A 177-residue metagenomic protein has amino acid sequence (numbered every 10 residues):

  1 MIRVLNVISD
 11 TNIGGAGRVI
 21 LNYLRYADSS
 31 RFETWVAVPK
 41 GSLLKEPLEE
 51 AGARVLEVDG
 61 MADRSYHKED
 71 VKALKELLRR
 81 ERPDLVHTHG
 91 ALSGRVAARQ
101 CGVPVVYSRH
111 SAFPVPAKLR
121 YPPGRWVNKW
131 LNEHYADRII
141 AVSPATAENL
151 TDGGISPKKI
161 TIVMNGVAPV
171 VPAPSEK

Functional and structural regions predicted by a protein language model:
M1-K177: Membrane-interface segments of envelope glycosyltransferases acting on lipid-linked substrates or membrane lipids
